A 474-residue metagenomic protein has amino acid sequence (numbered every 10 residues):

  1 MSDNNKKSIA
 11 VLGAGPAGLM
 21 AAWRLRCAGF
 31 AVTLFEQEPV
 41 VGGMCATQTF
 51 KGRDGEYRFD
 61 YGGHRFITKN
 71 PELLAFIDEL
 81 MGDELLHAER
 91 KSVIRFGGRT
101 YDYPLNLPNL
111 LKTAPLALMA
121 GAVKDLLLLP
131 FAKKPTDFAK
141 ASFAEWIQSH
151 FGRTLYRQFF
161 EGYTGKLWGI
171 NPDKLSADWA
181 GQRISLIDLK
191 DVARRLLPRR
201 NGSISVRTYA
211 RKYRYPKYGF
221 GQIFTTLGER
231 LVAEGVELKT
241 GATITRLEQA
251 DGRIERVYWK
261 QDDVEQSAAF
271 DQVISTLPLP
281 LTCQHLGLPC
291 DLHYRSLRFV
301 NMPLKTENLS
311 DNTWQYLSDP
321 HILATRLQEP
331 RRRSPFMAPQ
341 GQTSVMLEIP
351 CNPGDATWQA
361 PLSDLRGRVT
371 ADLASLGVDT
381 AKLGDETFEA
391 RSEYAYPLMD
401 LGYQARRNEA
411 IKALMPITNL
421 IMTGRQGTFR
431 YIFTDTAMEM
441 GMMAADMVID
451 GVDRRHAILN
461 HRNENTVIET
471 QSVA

Functional and structural regions predicted by a protein language model:
M1-I9, C27-A28, T470-A474: Extreme N-terminal leader/targeting segments of oxidoreductases
K7-L34: N-terminal Rossmann-like FAD-binding beta1-loop-alpha1 element of flavoenzymes
R26-K51: Glycine-rich FAD pyrophosphate-binding loop
A28, T240-A381, N408-I411, L459-T466 (+1 more regions): Mid-domain catalytic core of redox enzymes that form a hydrophobic substrate pocket/lid adjacent to a catalytic redox
T47, R58, L73-R95, T154-Q158 (+3 more regions): A short alpha-helix-loop-beta-strand transition element characteristic of N-terminal alpha/beta dinucleotide-binding
R53-P135: Dinucleotide-binding Rossmann-like beta1-alpha1 core, especially the glycine-rich loop that anchors the ADP
P115, K124-L247, A269: Active-site/ligand-binding neighborhood in enzyme catalytic cores
L401-A474: C-terminal lid/capping helical subdomain adjacent to the catalytic/cofactor pocket in oxidative enzymes
